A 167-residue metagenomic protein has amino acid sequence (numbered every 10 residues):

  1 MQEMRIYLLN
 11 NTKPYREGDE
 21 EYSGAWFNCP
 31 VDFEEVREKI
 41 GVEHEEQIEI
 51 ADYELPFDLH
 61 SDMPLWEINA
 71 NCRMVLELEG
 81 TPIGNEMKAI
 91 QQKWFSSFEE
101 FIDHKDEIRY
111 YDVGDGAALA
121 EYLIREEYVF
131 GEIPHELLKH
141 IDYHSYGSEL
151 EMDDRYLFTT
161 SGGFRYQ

Functional and structural regions predicted by a protein language model:
M1-E46: N-terminal ordered "arm"
I6, A25, I48, L157 (+1 more regions): A broad, low-specificity signal marking well-ordered, structured residues that form hydrophobic/aromatic
N10, R16, A120-Q167: Acidic, proline/glycine-rich low-complexity IDRs
K13-E20, P56-L59, Y166: Short, surface-exposed beta-strand/loop "edge" segments at domain boundaries and coil↔beta transitions
F33, G116-A117, Y143: Alpha-helix initiation and N-capping motif
F33-E100: Structured domain cores in non-transmembrane regions
K88-V129, Y166: Extracytoplasmic/secretory-pathway segments with low complexity and glycosylation-like composition
